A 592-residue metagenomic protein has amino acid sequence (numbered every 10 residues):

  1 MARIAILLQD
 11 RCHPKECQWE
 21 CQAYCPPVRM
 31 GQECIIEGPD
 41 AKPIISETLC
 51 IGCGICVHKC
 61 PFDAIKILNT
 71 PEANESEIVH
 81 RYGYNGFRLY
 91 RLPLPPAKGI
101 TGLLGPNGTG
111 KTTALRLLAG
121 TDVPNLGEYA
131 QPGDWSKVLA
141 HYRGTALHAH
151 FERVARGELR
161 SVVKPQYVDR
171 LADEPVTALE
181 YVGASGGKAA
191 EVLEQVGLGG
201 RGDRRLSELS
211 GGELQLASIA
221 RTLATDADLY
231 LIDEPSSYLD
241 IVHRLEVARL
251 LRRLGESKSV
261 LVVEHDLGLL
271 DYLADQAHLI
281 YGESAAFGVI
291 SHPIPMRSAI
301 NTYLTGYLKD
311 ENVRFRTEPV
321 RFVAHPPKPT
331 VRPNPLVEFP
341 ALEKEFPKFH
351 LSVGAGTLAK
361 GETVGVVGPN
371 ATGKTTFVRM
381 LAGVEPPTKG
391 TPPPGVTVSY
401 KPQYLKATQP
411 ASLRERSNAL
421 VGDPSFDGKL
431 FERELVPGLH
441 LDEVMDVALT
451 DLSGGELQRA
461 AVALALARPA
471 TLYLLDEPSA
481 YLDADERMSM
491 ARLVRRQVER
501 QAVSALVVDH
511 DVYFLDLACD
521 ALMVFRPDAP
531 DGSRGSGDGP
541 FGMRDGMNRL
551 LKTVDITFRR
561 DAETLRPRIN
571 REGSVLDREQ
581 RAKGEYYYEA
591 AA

Functional and structural regions predicted by a protein language model:
A2-E16, E20-A23, P27, I35-D40 (+9 more regions): Pre-NBD coupling/linker segments of ABC/ABC-like ATPases
P96-P106, T112-G187, D266-R297, L358-A371 (+3 more regions): ABC ATPase nucleotide-binding domain signature region
G187-R201, D427-V444: Conserved ABC ATPase "signature" region
R205-L209, E213, A448-L452, E456: Conserved ABC ATPase signature
S218-I219, V247, V462: Hydrophobic anchor residue at the start of the ABC signature
E234-P235, E477-P478, D485: Walker B catalytic motif
V263-H265, V508-H510: H-loop/switch region of ABC-family ATPase nucleotide-binding domains
